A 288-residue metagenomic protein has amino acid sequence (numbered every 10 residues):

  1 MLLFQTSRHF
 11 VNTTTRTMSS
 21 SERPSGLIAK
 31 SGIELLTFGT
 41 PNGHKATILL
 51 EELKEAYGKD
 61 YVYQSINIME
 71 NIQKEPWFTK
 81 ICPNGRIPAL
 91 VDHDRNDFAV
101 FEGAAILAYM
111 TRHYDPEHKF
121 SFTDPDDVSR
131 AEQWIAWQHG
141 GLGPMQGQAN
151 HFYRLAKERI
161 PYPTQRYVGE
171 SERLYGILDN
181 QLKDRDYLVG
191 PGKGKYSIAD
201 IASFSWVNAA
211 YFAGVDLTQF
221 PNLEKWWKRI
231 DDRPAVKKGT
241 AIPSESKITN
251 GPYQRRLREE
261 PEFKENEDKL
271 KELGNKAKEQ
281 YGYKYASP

Functional and structural regions predicted by a protein language model:
F4-Q165, G169, L270-P288: GST-like domain detector, emphasizing the conserved glutathione-binding G-site in the N-terminal thioredoxin-like
R8-H9, P234-G251: Charged/polar, low-hydrophobicity segments characteristic of intrinsically disordered regions and flexible loops
T111, W206-V207, T240: Active-site-flanking alpha-helical
D126, W134-P234: GST-like fold's C-terminal all-alpha helical module
P243-P288: Acidic/histidine-enriched, glycine/proline-rich intrinsically disordered or flexible terminal extensions
